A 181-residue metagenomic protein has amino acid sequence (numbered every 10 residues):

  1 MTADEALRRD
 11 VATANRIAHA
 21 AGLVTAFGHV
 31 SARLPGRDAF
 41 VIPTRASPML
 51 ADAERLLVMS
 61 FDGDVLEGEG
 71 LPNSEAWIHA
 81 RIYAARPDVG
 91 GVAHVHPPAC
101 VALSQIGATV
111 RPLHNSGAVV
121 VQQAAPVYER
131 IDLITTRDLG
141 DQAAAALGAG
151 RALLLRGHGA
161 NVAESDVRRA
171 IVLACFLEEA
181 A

Functional and structural regions predicted by a protein language model:
M1-A181: Glycine-rich flexible loops
